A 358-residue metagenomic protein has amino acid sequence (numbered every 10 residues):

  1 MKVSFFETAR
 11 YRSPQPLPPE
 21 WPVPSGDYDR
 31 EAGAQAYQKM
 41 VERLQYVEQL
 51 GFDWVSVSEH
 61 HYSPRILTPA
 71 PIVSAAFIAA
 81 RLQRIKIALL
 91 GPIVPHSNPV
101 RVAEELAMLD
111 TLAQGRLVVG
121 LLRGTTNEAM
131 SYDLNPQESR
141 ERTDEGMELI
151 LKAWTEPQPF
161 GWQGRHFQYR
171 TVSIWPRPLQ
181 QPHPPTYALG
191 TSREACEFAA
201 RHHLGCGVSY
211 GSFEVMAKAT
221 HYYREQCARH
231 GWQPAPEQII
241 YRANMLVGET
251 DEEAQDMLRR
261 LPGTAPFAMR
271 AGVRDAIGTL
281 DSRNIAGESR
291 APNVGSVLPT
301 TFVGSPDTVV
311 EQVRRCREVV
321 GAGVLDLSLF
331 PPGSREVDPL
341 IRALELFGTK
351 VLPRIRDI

Functional and structural regions predicted by a protein language model:
M1-R81, P184: N-terminal beta1-alpha1-beta2 module of alpha/beta enzyme domains
V3, V47, G51, E59 (+10 more regions): Conserved, mostly hydrophobic/aromatic
V3-E7, V55-V57, I87-L89, L117-L121 (+4 more regions): Hydrophobic faces of well-ordered beta-strands that scaffold small-molecule active sites in alpha/beta enzyme cores
S4-Y28, R140-I174, V215-V324, R356-I358: An alpha-helical appendage that flanks or caps ligand/catalytic pockets
R12-Q15, G26, N98-H202, E214-H221 (+1 more regions): Internal, glycine-rich beta/alpha segment that forms the wall or movable "lid" of small-molecule/cofactor binding
W21-Q38, P92-V100, Q180-T191, M245-G248 (+1 more regions): Active-site mouth loops of central-metabolism enzymes
W54-S74, I93, M130, Y210-G211 (+1 more regions): Glycine-rich, proline-tolerant flexible connector loops at the mouths of alpha/beta enzymes
T68-L89, L344-I358: Alpha-helix-loop-beta-strand connector modules within alpha/beta enzyme cores
